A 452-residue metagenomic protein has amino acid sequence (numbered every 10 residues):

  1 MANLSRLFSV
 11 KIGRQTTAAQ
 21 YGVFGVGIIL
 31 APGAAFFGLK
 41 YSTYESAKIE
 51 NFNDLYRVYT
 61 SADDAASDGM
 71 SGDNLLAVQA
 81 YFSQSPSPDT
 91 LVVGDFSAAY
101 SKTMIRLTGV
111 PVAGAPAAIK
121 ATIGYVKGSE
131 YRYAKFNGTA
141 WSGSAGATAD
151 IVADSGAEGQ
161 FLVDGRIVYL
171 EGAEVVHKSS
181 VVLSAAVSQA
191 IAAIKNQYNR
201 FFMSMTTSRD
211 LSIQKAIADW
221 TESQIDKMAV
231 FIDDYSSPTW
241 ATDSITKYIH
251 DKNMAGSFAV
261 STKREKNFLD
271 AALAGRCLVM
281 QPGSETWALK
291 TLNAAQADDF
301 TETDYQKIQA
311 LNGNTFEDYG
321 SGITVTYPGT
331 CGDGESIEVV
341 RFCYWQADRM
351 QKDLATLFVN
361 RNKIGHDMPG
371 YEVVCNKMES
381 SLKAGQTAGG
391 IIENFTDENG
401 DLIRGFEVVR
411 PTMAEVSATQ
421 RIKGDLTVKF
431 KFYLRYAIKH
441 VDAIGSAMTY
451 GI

Functional and structural regions predicted by a protein language model:
M1-I452: Surface-exposed assembly/interface segments
